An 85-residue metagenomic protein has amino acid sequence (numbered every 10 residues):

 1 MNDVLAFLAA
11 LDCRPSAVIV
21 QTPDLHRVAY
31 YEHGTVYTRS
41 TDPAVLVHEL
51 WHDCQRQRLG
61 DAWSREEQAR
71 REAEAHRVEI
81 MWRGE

Functional and structural regions predicted by a protein language model:
M1-S40, G84: Auxiliary, metal-adjacent structural segments of Zn-dependent hydrolase domains
L11-P15, R58, R65-E85: Post-HExxH zinc-binding segment in Zn-dependent metallohydrolases
V20, H48-L50, A62-W63: Generic alpha-helix signal with a bias toward terminal, lower-confidence helices and secondary-structure junctions
Y37-T41, V45, R65-R70: Soluble non-cytosolic domains of exported or imported proteins
A44-Q57: Active-site recognition of the HExxH zinc-binding catalytic motif
